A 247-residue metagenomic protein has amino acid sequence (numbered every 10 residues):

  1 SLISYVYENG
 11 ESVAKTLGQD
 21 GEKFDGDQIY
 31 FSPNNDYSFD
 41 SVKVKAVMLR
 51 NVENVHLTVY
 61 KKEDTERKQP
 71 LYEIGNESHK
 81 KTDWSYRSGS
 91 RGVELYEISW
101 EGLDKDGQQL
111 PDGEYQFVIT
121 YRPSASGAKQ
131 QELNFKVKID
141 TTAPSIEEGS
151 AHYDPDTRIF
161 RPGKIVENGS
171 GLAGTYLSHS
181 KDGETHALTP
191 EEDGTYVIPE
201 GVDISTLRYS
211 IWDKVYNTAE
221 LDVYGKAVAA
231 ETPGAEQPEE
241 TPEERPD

Functional and structural regions predicted by a protein language model:
S1-T16, S126-S145, D213, Y224-P233 (+1 more regions): Flexible, low-complexity linkers/stalks enriched in Thr/Pro that connect modular domains
L17-S41, E94, K105, Q109: Acidic, glycine-anchored loop motifs typical of Ca2+
V42-R50, W100, F160-G169: Aromatic/hydrophobic beta-strand junction motif of beta-rich domains
R67-Q108: Glycine-centered tight-turn motifs at strand-turn-strand junctions
G92, H186-E192: Short beta-strand segments within Ig-like beta-sandwich modules, predominantly Fibronectin type-III
G92, Q108-D112, Y196-S205: Surface-exposed, short loops/turns at beta-strand junctions within beta-sandwich domains
Y96, G113-I119: A short tyrosine-centered beta-strand micro-motif
G102, I119-Y121, I211-D213: Conserved structural position at the C-terminal beta-strand of extracellular beta-sandwich adhesion modules
